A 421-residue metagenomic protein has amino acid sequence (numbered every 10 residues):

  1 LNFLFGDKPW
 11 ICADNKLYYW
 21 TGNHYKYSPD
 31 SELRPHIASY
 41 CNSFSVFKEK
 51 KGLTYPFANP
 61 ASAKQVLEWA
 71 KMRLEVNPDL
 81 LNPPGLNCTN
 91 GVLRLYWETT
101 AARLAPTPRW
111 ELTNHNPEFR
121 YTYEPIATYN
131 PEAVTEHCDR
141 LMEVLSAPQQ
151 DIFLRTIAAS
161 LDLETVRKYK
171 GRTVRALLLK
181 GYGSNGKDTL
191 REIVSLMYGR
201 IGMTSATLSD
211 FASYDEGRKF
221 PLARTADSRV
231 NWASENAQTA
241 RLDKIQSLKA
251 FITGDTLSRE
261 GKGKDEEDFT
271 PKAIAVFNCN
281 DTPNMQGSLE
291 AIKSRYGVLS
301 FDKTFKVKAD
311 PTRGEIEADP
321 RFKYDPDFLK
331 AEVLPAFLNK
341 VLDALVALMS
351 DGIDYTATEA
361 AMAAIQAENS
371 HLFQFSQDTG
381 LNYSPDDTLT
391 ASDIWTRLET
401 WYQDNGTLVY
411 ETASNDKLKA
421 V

Functional and structural regions predicted by a protein language model:
F5-S31, D79, N87, V92-R229 (+5 more regions): P-loop NTPase catalytic core of nucleic-acid-dependent motor ATPases
P9-L17, N23, E143, A176-S184 (+2 more regions): DNA transaction DNA-binding modules
Y18-N59: Short, small/acidic-rich helices and loops at N termini and domain boundaries of DNA replication/processing enzymes
V46-L53, F57, K64, Y198-P221 (+6 more regions): Positively charged interface segments
L53-L93: Extended, Lys/Arg-enriched charged tracts that mediate electrostatic binding to polyanionic substrates
S195, A240-L257, D416-A420: A short, contiguous, amphipathic alpha-helix enriched in charged residues
D227-I252, E267, M285-I292: Conserved AAA+/SF3 P-loop NTPase catalytic/coupling segment centered on the Walker-B
D227-V230, T256, P271-A275: Loop/turn-to-beta-strand initiation segments
